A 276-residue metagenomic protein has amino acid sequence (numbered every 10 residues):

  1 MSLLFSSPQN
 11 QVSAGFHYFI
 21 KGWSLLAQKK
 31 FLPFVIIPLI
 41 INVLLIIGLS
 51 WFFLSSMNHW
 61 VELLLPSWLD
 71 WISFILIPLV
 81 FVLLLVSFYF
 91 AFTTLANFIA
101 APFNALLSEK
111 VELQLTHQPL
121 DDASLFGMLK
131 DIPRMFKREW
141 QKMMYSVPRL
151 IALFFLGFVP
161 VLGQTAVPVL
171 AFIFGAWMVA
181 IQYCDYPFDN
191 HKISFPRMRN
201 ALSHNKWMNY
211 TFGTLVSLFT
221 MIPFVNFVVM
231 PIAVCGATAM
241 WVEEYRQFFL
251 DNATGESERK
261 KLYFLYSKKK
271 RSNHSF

Functional and structural regions predicted by a protein language model:
M1-G157, H204-M208, G213-V216, T220 (+1 more regions): Helix-coil boundary and N-terminal low-complexity module in membrane systems
L39, P119-D122, V161, G255-K261: Short N-terminal helix-initiation segments at or just after the protein's N-terminus
I40, G48, M57-N58, V179 (+5 more regions): Short, surface-exposed linear patches
I77-L113, G157-N190, F224-F248: Selective recognition of hydrophobic, aromatic-rich stretches within alpha-helical transmembrane segments of polytopic
M178, K192-N200: Soluble extracytoplasmic domains of inner/organellar membrane proteins
C184, D189-N190, P196, K206-F276: Juxtamembrane transition segments at transmembrane-helix termini in multipass membrane proteins
